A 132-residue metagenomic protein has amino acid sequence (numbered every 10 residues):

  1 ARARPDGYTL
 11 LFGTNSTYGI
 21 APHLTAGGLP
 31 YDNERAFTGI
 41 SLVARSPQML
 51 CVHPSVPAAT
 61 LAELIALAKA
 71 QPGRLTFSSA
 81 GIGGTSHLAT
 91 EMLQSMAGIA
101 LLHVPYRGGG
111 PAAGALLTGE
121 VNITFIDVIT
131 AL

Functional and structural regions predicted by a protein language model:
R2-T9, N15, P22-P111, N122: Hinge/capping helix and adjacent helix->loop/strand transition within the periplasmic-binding protein
I20-A21, L132: Glycine/Thr-rich phosphate-binding loops of Rossmann-like dinucleotide-binding domains
I65, A131-L132: Short amphipathic alpha-helical segments and helix-helix/interface helices
A112-A113, A131: Short, hydrophobic alpha-helical packing/hinge segments within bilobed ligand-binding/sensory domains
